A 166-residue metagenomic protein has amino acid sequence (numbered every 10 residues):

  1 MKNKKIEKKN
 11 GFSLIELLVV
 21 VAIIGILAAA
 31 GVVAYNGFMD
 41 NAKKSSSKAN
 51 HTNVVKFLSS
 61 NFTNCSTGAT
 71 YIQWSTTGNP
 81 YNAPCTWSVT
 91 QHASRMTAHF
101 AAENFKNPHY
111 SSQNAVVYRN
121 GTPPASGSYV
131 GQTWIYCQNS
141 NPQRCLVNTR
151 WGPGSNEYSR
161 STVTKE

Functional and structural regions predicted by a protein language model:
M1-F12: N-terminal leader/signal peptides at the extreme start of proteins
F12-V21: N-terminal signal-anchor/signal peptide hydrophobic helix marking the start of the first transmembrane segment
A22-I23, N50: Residues within membrane-spanning alpha-helices of integral membrane proteins, especially the hydrophobic core/packing
I24-A42: C-terminal juxtamembrane segment of a hydrophobic transmembrane alpha-helix
D40-T76: Conserved hydrophobic/amphipathic alpha-helical signal-anchor segments
T63-E166: Periplasmic/extracellular, small/polar-rich flexible segments of pilin-like filament-forming proteins
